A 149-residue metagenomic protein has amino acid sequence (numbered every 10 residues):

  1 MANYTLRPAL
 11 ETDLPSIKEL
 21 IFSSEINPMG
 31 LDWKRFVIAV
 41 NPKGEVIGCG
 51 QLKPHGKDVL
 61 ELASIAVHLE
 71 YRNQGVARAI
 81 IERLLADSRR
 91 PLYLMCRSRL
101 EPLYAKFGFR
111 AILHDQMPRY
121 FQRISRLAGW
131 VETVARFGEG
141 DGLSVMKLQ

Functional and structural regions predicted by a protein language model:
M1-P28, V40, E45, D141-Q149: Short amphipathic alpha-helix that is part of the acyltransferase structural core
L10, H68, R97: Residue-level recognition of the GNAT/N-acetyltransferase active site
I38, E45-A66: Conserved beta-strand in the GNAT
A63, E70-R72, L103: Acidic/histidine-enriched, beta-strand-rich ligand/metal-binding domains
V67, N73-A86: Conserved acetyl-CoA-binding loop-helix of GNAT-fold acetyltransferases
A86-R99: Conserved GNAT acetyl-CoA-binding A-motif
S98-W130: Conserved active-site alpha-helix within GNAT-family acetyltransferase domains
M117-Q149: C-terminal "cap" of GNAT-fold acetyltransferases
